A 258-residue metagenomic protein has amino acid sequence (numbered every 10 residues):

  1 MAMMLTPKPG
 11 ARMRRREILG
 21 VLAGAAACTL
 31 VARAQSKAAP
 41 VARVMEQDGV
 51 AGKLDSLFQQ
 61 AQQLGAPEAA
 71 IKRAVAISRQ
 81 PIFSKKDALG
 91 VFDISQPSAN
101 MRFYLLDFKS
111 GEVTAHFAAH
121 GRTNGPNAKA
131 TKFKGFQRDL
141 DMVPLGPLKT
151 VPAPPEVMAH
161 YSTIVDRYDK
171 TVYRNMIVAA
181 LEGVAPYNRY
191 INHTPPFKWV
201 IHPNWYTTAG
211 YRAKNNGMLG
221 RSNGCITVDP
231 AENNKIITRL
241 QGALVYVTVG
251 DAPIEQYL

Functional and structural regions predicted by a protein language model:
M1-M13, G24-A27: N-terminal secretory signal peptides
R12, I226-T227: Short aromatic/basic micro-patch
A32-A38: Boundary at the C-terminal end of the N-terminal hydrophobic targeting segment
P40-N223, P230-L244, G250-L258: Cell wall/extracellular polymer interaction/catalysis modules
